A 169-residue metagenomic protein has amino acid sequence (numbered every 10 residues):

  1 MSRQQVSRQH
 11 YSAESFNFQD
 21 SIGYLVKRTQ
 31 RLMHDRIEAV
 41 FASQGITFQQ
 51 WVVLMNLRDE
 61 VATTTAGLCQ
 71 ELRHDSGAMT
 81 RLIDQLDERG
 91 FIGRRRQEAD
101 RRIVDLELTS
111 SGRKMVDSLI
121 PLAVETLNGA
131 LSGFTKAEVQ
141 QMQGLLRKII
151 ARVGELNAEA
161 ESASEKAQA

Functional and structural regions predicted by a protein language model:
M1-S15, A137-A169: C-terminal regulatory/oligomerization modules of transcriptional regulators
Q4, A62, D84-A151: Charged, amphipathic alpha-helical coiled-coil/dimerization segments
E14-I22, G93, S111: Short amphipathic alpha-helical segments at helix-loop
N17, Y24-K27, R31-A78, R89 (+1 more regions): N-terminal helix-turn-helix DNA-binding core of bacterial DNA-binding proteins
G23, K27, R31, R73 (+3 more regions): Short amphipathic alpha-helical segments with heptad-repeat character
E38, A42, S132, A151-G154: A general structural signal for alpha-helical elements within enzymatic catalytic domains
